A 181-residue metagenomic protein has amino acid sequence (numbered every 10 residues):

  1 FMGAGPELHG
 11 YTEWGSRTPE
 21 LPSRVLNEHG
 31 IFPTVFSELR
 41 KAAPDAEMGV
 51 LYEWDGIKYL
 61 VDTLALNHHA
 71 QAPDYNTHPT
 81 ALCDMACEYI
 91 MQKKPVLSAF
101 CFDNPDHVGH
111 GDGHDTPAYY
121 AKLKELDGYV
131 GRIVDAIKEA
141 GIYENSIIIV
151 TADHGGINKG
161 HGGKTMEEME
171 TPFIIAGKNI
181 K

Functional and structural regions predicted by a protein language model:
F1-A4, G163-K181: Substrate-binding rim/cap in mid-to-C-terminal beta-strand-loop elements of soluble/periplasmic
F1-K93: Active-site-proximal alpha/beta segments of enzymes that process anionic O-linked groups
P6-L8, A46, W54-K58, D103-V108 (+2 more regions): Solvent-exposed loop/turn segments at secondary-structure junctions within structured extracellular/periplasmic domains
P22-F32, P117-K124, K164-M169, K181: A short beta-strand-to-alpha-helix junction
A42-G49, K93-S98, I142-I148, T171 (+1 more regions): Loop/turn elements at helix/coil->beta-strand transitions in domains of secreted/extracellular proteins
L51, C101, T151: A cross-family glycoside hydrolase active-site/sugar-binding cleft signature
G56-A70, D84-G128, R132: Active-site His/acidic residue clusters
K122-E167, F173-I174: Metal-dependent active-site segment of extracytoplasmic phospho-/sulfohydrolases and closely related
